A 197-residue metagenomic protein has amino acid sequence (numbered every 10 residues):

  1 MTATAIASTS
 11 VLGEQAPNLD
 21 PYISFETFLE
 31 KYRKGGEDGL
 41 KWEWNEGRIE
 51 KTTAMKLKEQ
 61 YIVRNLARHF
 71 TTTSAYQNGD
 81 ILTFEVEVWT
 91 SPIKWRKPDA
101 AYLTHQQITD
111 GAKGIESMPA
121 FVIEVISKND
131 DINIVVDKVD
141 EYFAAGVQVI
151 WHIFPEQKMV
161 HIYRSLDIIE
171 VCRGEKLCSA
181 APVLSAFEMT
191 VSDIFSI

Functional and structural regions predicted by a protein language model:
M1-I197: Gly/Pro/Ser/Thr-rich low-complexity, intrinsically disordered segments predominantly at protein N-termini
